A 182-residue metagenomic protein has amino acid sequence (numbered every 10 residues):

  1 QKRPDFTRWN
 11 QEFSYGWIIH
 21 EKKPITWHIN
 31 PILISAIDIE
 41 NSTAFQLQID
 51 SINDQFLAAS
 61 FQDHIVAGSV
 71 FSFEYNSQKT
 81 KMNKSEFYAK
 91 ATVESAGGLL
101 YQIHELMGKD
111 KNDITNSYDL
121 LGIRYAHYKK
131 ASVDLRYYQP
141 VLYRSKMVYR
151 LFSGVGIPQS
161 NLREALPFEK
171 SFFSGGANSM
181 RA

Functional and structural regions predicted by a protein language model:
K2-R8: Solvent-exposed loop/turn segments connecting transmembrane beta-strands in outer-membrane beta-barrel proteins
S14, P24-A182: C-terminal outer-membrane beta-barrel translocator/porin domains of Gram-negative envelope proteins and their
